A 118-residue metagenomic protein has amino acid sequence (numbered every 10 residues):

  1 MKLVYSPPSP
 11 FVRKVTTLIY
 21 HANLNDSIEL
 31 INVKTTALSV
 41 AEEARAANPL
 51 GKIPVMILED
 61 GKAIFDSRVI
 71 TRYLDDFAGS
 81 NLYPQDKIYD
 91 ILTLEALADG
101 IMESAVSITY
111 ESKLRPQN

Functional and structural regions predicted by a protein language model:
M1-N118: GST-like domain detector, emphasizing the conserved glutathione-binding G-site in the N-terminal thioredoxin-like
